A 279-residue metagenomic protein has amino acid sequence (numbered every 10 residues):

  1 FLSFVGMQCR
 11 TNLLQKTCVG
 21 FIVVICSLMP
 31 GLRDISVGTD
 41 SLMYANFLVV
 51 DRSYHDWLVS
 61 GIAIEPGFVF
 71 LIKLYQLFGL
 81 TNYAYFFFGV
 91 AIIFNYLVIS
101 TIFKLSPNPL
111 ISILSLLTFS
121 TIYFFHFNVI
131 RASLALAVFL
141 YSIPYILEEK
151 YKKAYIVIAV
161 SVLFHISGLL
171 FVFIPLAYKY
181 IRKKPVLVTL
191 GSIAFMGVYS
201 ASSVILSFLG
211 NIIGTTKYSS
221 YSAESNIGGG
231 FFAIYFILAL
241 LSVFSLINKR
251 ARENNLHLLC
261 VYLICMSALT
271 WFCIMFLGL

Functional and structural regions predicted by a protein language model:
F1-C26: Start-transfer (signal-anchor) and selected internal transmembrane alpha helices of multi-pass inner/ER membrane
L13, I99-F119: Transmembrane-helix signature of polytopic, membrane-embedded enzymes that assemble or transfer cell-envelope glycans
L42-A45, Y54, P175-L279: Alpha-helical transmembrane segments and terminal signal-anchor/GPI-anchor hydrophobic tails, characterized by long
L42-V50, W57-L80: Short hydrophobic/aromatic helix or loop-helix immediately within or flanking a transmembrane segment in polytopic
P66, F78-I93: Loop-to-helix entry region of an early transmembrane alpha helix in multi-pass inner-membrane enzymes
L110-V129, S133-L140, F164-S167: Membrane-embedded helix bundles of polyisoprenyl
I122, K153-L176: Membrane-interface alpha helices of multi-pass inner-membrane proteins
F139-K153: Membrane-interface transmembrane helices that cradle and orient dolichyl/undecaprenyl
